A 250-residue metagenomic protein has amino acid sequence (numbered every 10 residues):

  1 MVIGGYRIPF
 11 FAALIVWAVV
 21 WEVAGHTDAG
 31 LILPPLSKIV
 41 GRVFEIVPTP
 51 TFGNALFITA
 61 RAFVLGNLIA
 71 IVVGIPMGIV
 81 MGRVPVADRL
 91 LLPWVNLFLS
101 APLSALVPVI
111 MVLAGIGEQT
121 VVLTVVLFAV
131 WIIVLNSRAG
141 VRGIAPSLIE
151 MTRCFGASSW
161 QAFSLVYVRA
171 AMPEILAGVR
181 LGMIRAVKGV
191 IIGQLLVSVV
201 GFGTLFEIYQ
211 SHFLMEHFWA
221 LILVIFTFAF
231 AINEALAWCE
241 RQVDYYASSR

Functional and structural regions predicted by a protein language model:
V2, H26-L68: Periplasmic/extracellular loop-to-transmembrane helix junction in inner-membrane transport proteins
V2-T27: N-terminal signal-anchor transmembrane alpha helix
L65-V95: Transmembrane-helix boundary motif in ABC transporter permease subunits
N96-I132, A139-G140: Generic hydrophobic transmembrane alpha-helix motif, especially the helices
L123-L127, W160-G193, I232, L236: Transmembrane alpha-helices
N136-V179, F206: Short cytoplasmic-facing helical segments at TM-TM junctions of multi-pass membrane proteins
F202-W238: Hydrophobic alpha-helical transmembrane segments of polytopic membrane proteins
E240-R250: Short cytosolic juxtamembrane segments of multi-pass membrane proteins
